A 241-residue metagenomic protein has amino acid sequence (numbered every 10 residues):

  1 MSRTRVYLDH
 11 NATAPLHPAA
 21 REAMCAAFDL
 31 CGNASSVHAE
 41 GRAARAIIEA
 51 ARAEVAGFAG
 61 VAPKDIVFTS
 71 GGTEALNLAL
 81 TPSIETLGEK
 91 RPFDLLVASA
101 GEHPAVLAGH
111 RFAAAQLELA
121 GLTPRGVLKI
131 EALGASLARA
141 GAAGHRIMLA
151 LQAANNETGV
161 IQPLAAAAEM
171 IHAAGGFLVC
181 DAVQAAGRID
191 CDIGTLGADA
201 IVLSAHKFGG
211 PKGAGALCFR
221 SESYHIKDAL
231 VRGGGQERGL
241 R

Functional and structural regions predicted by a protein language model:
M1-R241: Pyridoxal 5′-phosphate
